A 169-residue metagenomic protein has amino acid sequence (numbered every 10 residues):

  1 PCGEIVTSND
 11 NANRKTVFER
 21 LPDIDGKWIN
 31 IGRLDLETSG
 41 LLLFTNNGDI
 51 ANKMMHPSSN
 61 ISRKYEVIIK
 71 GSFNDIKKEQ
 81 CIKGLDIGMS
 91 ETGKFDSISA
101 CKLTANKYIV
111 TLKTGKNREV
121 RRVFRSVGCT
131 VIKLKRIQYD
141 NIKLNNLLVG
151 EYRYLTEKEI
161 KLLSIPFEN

Functional and structural regions predicted by a protein language model:
P1-N169: Basic, flexible Lys/Arg- and Gly-enriched helix-loop patches that mediate nucleic-acid binding at interfaces with rRNA
